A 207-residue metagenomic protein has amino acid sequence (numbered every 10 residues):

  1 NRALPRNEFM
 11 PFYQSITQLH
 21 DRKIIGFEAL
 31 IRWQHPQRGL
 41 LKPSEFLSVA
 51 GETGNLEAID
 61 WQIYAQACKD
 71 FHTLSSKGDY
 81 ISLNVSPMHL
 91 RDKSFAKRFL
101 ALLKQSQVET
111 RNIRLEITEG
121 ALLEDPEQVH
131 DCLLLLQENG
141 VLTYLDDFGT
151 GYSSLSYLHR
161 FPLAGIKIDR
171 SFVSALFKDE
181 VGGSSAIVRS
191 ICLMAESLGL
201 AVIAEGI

Functional and structural regions predicted by a protein language model:
N1-V108, G120-A121, L134-L135, T150 (+4 more regions): Bacterial c-di-GMP phosphodiesterase EAL domain
E28, H159-P162, V181: Short low-complexity, flexible loop/linker segments enriched in glycine and/or proline with clustered acidic
D60, V129, V181-V188: Short, conserved glycine- and acidic-residue-centered signature motifs in active-site or ligand-binding loops
Q62, E124, D179: Residue-level signal for short amphipathic helical patches enriched in basic/charged and nearby hydrophobic residues
S94, E127, F177-G182: Short, solvent-exposed loop/turn segments at secondary-structure boundaries
L102-L176, C192-M194, L198-I207: The catalytic core of metal-dependent phosphodiesterases that act on cyclic dinucleotides
